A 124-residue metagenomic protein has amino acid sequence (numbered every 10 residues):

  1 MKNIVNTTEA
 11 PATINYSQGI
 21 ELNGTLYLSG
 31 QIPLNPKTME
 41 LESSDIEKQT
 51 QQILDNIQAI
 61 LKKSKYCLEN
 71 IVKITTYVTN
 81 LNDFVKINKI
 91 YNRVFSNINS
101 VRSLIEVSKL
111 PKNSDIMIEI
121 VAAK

Functional and structural regions predicted by a protein language model:
M1-V72, V78-K124: N-terminal presequence-like segments and the immediate start of the first folded domain
